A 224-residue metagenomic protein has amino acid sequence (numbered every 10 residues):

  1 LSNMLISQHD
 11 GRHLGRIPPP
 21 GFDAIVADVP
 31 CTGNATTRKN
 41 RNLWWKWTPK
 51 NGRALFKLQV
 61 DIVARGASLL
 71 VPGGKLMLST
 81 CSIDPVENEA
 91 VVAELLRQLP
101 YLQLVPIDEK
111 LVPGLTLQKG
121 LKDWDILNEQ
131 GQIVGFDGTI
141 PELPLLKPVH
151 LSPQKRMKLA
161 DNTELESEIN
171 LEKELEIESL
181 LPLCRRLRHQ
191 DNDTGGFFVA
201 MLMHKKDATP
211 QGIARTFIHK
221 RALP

Functional and structural regions predicted by a protein language model:
L1-P224: S-adenosylmethionine
